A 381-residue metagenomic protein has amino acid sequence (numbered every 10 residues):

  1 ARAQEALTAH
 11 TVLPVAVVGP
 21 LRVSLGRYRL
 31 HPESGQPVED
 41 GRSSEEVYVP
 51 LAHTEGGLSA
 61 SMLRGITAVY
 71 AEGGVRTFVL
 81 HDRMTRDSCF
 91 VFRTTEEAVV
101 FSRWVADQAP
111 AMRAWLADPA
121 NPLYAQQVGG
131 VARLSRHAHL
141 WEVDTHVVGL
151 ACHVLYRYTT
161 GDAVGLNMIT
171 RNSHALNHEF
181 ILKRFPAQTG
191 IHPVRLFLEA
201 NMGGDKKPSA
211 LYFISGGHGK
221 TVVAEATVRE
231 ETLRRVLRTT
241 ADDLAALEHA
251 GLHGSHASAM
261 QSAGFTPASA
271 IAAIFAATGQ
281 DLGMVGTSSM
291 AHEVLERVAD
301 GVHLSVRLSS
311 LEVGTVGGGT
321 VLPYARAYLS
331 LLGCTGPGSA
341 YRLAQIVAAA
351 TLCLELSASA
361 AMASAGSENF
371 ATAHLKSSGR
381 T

Functional and structural regions predicted by a protein language model:
A1-Y48, S61-I66, H81, H374-T381: Acidic/polar, glycine-rich intrinsically disordered N-terminal extensions of enzymes
P14, R83, I169, G264-P267 (+3 more regions): Active-site-proximal structural scaffolding
V18, R22, Y28, T54-G56 (+4 more regions): Short, glycine-/Ser/Thr-/acidic-enriched flexible segments
V18-R22, Y48-P50, C89-V91, H153-L155 (+6 more regions): Structured core elements
S59-R113, A120, K207-H249, E293-A348: A structural-propensity feature for long, helix-poor, extended segments
Y70-G203, K207: Signature of multi-pass transmembrane helix bundles
T159-V321: Glycine-rich anion/phosphate-binding loop at the beta-strand->alpha-helix junction
G336-T381: Extended hydrophobic packing segments that form well-structured cores
